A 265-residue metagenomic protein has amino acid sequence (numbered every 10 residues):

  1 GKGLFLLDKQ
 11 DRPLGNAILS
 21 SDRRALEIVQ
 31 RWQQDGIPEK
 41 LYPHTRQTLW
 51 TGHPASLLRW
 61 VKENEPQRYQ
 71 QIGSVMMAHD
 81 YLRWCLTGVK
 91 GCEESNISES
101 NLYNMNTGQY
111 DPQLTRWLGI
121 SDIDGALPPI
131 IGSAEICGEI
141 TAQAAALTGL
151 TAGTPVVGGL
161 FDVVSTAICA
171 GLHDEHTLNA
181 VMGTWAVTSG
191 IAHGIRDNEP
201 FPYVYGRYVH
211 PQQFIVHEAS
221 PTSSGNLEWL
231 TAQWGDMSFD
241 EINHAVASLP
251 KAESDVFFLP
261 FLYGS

Functional and structural regions predicted by a protein language model:
G1-L58: Active-site phosphate-binding/coordination module
L6, G91-C92: Glycine/serine-rich loop-strand microenvironments at binding/catalytic pocket rims
D22, C92-I97: Nucleotide/phosphate-binding loop and acidic/charged catalytic motifs in nucleotide-binding or -utilizing enzymes
Q33-G91, N101-S121, I136-S265: Active-site core segments that coordinate phosphate-bearing ligands/cofactors across diverse enzyme families
